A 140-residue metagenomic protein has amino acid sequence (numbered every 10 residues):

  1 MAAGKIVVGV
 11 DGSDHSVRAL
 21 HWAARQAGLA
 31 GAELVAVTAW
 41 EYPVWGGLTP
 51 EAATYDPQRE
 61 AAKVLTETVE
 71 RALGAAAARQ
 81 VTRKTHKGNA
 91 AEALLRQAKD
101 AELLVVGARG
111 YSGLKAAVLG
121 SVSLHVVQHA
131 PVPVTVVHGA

Functional and structural regions predicted by a protein language model:
M1, H15, L29, R71-V106: Structural beta-alpha unit
M1-G4, H138-A140: Actinobacteria-biased recognition of intrinsically disordered, low-complexity terminal regions
A2-P50, Q97: Small/aliphatic-rich secondary-structure junction motif
A19, A23, T68, L94 (+1 more regions): Aromatic/hydrophobic pocket-lining residues that form π-stacking "cages" and hydrophobic walls in ligand
V35-V37, T82-H86, T135-V137: General small-molecule cofactor/ligand-binding pocket signal
E51-Y55, A101-E102: Short, hinge-like loop/turn segments at secondary-structure boundaries
A53-V64: A short acidic, glycine-rich active-site loop that binds or catalyzes chemistry on phosphate/adenosine moieties
V106-H129, G139: Glycine-rich, Arg-bearing micro-motifs that act as flexible, cationic patches
